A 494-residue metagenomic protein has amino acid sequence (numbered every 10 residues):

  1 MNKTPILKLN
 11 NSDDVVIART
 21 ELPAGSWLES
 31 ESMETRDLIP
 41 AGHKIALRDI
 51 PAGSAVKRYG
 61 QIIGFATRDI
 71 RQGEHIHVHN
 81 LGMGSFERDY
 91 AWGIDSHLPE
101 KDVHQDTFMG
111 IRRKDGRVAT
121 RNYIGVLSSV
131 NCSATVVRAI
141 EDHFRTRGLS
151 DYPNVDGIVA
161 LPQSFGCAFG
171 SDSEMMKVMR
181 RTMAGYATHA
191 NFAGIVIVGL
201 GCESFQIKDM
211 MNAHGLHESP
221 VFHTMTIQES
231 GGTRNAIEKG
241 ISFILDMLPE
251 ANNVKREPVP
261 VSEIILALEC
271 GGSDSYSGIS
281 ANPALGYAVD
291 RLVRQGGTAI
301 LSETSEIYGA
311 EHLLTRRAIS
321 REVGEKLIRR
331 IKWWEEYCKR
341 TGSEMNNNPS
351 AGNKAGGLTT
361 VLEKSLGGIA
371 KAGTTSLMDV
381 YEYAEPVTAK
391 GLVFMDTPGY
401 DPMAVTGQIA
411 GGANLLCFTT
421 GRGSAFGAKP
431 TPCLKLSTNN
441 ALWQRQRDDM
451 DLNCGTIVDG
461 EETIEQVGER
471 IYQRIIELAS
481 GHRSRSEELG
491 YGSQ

Functional and structural regions predicted by a protein language model:
M1-L415, T419, S424-Q494: Metallocofactor- and cofactor-centric catalytic cores in central/energy metabolism, strongly enriched
